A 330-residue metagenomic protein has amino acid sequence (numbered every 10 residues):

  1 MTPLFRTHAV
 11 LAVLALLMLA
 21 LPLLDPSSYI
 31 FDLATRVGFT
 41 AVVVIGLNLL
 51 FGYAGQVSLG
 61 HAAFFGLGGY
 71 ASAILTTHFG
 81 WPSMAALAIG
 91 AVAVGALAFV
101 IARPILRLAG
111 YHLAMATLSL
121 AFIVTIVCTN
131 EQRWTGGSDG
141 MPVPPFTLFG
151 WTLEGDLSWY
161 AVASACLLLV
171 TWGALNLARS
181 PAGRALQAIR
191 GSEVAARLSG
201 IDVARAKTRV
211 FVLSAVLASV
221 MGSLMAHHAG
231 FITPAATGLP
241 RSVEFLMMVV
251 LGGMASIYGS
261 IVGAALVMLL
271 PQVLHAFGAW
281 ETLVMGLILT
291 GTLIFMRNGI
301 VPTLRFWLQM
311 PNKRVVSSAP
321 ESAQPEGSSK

Functional and structural regions predicted by a protein language model:
M1-L19, G191-E193, R197-A206, L274-K330: Cytosolic-side transmembrane-helix boundaries in multi-pass membrane proteins
A9-L24, A93-V94, V162-G173, L289-L293: Hydrophobic core of alpha-helical transmembrane segments in multi-pass integral membrane proteins
M18, P22, P26-F79, R103-M115 (+2 more regions): Single transmembrane alpha-helix segments in multi-pass membrane proteins
R36, T40, G69-Y70, A91-G95 (+9 more regions): Residue-level recognition of pore/gate-forming positions within transmembrane alpha-helices of multi-pass
A62, A98, T208-F295: Transmembrane alpha-helical segments in multi-pass inner-membrane proteins
F79-F122, V262-A264: Alpha-helical transmembrane segments within multi-pass membrane transporters and channels
L120-T152, G183, N298-R305: Extracellular/periplasmic helix-loop junction at the C-terminal end of a transmembrane helix in multi-pass membrane
E154-T233: Helix-loop-helix "hairpin" substructures at the membrane interface of multi-pass membrane proteins
